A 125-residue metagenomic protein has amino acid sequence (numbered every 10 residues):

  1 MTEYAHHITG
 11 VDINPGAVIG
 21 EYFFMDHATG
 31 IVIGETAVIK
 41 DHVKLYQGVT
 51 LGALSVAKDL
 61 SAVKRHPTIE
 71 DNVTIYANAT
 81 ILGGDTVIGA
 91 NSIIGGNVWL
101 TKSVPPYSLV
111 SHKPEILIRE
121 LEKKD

Functional and structural regions predicted by a protein language model:
M1-T9, K124-D125: Terminal amphipathic alpha-helical/low-complexity segments used for targeting or macromolecular assembly
T9, P15, G20-E21, D26-E35 (+11 more regions): Left-handed beta-helix
V56-A57: PLP-dependent aminotransferase-like
V98, K123-K124: N-terminal functional module detector in eukaryotic proteins
